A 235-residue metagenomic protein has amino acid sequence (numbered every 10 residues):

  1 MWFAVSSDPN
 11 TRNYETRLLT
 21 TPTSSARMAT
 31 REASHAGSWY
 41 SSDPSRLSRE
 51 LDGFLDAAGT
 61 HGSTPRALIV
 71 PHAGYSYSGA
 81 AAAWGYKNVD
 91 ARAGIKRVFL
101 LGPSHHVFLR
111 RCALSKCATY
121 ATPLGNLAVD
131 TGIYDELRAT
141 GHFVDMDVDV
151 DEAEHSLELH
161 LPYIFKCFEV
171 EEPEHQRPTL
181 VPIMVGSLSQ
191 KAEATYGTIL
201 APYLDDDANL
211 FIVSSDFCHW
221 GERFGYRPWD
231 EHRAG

Functional and structural regions predicted by a protein language model:
D8-N13: Intrinsic-disorder-associated, low-complexity terminal segments enriched in Asp/Asn/His/Tyr and depleted of Lys/Arg
Y14-R27: Short, Lys/Arg-enriched N-terminal segments with co-localized hydrophobic residues within the first ~10-30 amino acids
R27-G235: Active-site histidine-anchored catalytic micro-motif
